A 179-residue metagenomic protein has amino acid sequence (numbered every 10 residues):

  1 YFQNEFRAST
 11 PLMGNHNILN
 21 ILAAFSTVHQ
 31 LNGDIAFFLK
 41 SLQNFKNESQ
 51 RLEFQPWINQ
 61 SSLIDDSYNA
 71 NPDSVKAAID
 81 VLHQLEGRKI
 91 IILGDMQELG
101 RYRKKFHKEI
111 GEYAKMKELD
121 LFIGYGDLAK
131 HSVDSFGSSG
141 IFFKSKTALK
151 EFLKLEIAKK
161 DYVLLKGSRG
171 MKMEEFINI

Functional and structural regions predicted by a protein language model:
Y1-E5: Glycine-centered tight beta-turn/hairpin loop motif at sheet-sheet or coil-to-beta transitions
R7, P11-I179: ATP-dependent carboxylate-amine ligase
